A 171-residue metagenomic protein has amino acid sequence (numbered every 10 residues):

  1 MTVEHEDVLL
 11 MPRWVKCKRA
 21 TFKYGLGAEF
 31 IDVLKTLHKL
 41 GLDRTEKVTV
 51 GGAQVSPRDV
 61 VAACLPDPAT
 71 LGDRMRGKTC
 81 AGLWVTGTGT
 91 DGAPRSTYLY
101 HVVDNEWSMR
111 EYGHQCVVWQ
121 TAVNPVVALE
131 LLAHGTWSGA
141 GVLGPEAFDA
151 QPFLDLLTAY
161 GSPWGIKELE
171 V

Functional and structural regions predicted by a protein language model:
M1-V171: C-terminal catalytic/substrate-binding lobe primarily of soluble NAD(P)-dependent oxidoreductases
